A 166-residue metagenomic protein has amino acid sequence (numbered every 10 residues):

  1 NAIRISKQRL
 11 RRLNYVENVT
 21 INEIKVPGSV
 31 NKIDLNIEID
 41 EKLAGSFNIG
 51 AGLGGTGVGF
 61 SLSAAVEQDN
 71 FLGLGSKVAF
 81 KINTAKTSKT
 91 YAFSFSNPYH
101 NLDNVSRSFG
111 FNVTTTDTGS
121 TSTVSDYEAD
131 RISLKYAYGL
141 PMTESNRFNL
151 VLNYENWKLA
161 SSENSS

Functional and structural regions predicted by a protein language model:
A2-S166: Gram-negative/organellar outer-membrane beta-barrel architecture
